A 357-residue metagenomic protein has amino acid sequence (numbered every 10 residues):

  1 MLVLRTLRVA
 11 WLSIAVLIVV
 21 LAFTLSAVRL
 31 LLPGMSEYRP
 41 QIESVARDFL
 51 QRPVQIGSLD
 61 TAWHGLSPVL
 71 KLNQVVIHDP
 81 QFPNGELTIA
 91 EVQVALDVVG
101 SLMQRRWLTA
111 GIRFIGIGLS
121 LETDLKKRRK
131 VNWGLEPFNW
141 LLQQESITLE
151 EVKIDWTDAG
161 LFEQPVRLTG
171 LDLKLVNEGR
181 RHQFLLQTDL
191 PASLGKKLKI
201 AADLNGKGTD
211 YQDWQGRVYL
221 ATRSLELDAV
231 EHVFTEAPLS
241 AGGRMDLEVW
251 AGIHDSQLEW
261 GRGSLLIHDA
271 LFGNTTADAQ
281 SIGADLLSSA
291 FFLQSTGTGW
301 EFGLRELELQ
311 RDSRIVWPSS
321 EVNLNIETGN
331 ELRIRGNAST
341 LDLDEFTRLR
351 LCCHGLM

Functional and structural regions predicted by a protein language model:
M1-Q51, F346: N-terminal type II signal-anchor transmembrane helix that functions as the membrane-insertion/stop-transfer segment
G34, D60-K126, G134-T157, G252 (+2 more regions): Flexible beta-edge/linker motif
L50, L66, P83, T88 (+18 more regions): Repetitive beta-strand solenoid architecture
Q51-G57, Q81-L96, T109, K126-R128 (+7 more regions): Amphipathic hydrophobic-ligand
L59, N73-H78, I117-L119, E150-T157 (+3 more regions): Generic short beta-strand segments
G116, K153, L190-A192, G206 (+5 more regions): Transmembrane beta-strands of outer-membrane beta-barrel pores
I117, R128-A229, F234: Elongated, acidic membrane-bridging lipid-handling scaffolds and related periplasm/extracellular "bridge/tunnel" systems
N132-L161, L171, E178, H182-D189 (+5 more regions): Solvent-exposed beta-strand/coil patches in large extracellular/periplasmic or lumenal scaffold regions
